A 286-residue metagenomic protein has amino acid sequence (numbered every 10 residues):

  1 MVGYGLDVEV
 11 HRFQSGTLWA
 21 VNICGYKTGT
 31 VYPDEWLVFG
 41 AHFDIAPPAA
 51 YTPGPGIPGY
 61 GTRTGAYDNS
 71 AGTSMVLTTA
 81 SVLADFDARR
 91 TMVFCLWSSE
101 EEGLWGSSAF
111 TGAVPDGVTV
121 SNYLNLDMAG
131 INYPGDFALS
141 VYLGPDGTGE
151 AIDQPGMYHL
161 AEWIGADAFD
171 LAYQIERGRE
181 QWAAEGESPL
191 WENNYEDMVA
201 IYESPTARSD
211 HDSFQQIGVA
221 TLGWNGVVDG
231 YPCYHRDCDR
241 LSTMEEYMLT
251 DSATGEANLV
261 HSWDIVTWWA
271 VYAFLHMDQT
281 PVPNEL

Functional and structural regions predicted by a protein language model:
M1-T28: A non-catalytic alpha/beta surface segment that caps or lines the substrate-entry region of metallo-dependent hydrolase
V2, T73-S81, D85, S108 (+5 more regions): Solvent-exposed, polar/charged alpha-helical surfaces in well-ordered, non-transmembrane soluble domains, broadly
E9-Q14, P53, I57-N69, V82 (+6 more regions): Second-shell loop/turn segments in exported
E9-V10, I23-Y26, W36-G40, G65 (+9 more regions): Structural recognition of the beta-strand scaffold that forms the well-ordered cores of secreted hydrolase catalytic
G25, F39, D44-I45, A49-L104: Alpha-helical metal-binding/catalytic segments enriched in His/Glu/Asp
E35-L37, P48-G54, W105-S108, P134-F137 (+1 more regions): Short, solvent-exposed loop/turn and secondary-structure capping segments
W97-T221: Metal-dependent peptidase/peptidase-like ectodomains
N225-L286: His/Asp/Glu-rich mid-to-C-terminal helical/loop segments that flank catalytic regions of hydrolases
